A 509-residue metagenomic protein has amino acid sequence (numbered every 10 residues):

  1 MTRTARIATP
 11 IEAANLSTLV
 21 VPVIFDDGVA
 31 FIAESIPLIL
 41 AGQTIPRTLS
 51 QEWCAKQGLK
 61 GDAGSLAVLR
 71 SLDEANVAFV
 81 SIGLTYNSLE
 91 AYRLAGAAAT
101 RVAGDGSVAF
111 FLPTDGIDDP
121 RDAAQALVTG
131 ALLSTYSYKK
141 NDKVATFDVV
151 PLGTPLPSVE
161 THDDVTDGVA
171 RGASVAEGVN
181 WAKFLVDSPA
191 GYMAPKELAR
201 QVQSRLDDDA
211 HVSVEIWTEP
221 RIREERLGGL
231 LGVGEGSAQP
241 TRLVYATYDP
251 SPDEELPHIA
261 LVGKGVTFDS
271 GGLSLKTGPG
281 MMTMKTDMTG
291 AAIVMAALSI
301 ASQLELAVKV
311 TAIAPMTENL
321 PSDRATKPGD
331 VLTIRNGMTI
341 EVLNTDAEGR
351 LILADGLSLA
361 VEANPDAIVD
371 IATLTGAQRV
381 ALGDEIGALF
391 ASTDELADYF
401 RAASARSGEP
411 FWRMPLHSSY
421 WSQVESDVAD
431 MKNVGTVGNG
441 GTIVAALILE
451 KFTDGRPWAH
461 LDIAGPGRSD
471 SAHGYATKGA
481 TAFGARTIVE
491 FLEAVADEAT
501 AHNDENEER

Functional and structural regions predicted by a protein language model:
M1-L256, Q303, S471, K478 (+2 more regions): Glycine-/small-residue-enriched capping loops at alpha/beta junctions
T2, G61, L198-R509: A generic structural signal for tightly packed, nonpolar segments enriched in small/aliphatic residues
